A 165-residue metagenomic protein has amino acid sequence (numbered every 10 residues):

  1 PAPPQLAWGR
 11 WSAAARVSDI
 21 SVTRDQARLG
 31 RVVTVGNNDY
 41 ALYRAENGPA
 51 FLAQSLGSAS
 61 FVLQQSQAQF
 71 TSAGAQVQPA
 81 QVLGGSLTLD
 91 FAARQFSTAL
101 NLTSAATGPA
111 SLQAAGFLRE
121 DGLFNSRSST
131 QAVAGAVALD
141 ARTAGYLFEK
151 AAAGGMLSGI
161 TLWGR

Functional and structural regions predicted by a protein language model:
P1-R165: Mature soluble binding/inhibitory domains
